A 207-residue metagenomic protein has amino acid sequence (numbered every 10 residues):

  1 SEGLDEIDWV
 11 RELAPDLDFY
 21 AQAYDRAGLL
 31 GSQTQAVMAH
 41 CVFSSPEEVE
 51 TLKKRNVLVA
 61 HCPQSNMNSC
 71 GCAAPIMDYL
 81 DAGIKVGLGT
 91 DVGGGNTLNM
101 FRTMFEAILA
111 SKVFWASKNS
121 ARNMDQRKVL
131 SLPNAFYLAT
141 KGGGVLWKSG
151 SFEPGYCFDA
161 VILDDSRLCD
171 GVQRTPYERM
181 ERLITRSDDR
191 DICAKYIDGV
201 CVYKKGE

Functional and structural regions predicted by a protein language model:
S1, P63-M67, V92-G94: Short, acidic/turn-prone active-site loops that include or flank metal/cofactor- and phosphate-binding residues
S1-L58, C70-V86, W147: Histidine/acidic residue-rich metal-binding segments in metalloenzymes
E2, F43, G94, R167-L168: Short, glycine/acidic-enriched loop or turn micro-motifs at the edges of active sites
A27-S32, I76-R167: His/Asp/Glu-enriched, well-ordered alpha-helical/loop segment that forms or immediately abuts the divalent-metal
M38, D91, G199: Residue-level signal for inorganic ion chemistry
A39-C41, A60-C62, G89, L163-S166 (+1 more regions): Generic beta-strand/beta-sheet core signal
N68-A73, T97-N99, Q173: Short, charged, surface-exposed secondary-structure boundary motifs
C157-G206: C-terminal cap of metal-dependent C-N hydrolases
